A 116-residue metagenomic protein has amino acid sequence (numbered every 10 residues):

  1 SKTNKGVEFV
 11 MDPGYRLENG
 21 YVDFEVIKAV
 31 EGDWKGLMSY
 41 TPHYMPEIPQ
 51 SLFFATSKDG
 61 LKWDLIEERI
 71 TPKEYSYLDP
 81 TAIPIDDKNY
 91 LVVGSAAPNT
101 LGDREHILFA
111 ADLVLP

Functional and structural regions predicted by a protein language model:
S1-P116: Carbohydrate-active catalytic/glycan-binding domains of CAZyme proteins, especially the secreted or lumenal ectodomains
